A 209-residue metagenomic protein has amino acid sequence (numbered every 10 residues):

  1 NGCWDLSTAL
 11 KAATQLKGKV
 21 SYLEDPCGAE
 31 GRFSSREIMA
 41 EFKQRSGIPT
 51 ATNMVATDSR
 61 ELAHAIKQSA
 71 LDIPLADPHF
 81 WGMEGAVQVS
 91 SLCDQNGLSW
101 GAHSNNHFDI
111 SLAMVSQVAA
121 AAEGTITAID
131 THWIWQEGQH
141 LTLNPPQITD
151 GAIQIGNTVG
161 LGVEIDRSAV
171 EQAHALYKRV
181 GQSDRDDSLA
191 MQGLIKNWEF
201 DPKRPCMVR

Functional and structural regions predicted by a protein language model:
N1-S111: Catalytic core of soluble alpha/beta enzymes
K11, L92, H107-R209: Flexible C-terminal active-site loop/helix
